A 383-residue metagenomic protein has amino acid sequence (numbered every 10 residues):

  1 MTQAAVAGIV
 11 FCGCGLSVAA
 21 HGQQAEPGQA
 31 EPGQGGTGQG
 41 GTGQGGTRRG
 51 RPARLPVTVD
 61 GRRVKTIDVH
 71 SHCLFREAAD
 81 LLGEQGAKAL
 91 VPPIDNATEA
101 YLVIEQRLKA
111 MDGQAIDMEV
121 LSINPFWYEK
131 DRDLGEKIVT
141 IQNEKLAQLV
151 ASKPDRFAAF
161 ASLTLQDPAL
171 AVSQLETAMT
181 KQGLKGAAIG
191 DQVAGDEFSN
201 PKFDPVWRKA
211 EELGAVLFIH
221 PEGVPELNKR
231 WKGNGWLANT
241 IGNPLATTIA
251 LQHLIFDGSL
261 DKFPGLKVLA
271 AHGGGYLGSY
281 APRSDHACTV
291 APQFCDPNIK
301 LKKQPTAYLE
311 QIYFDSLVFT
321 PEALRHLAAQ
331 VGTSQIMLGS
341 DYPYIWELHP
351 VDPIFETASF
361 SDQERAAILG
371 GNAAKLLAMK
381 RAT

Functional and structural regions predicted by a protein language model:
M1-A19, G45-K65, V69, F75-M118 (+7 more regions): Mid-to-C-terminal alpha-helical segments outside catalytic/metal-binding sites
G50, P56-V57, V150, M179-M337: Catalytic pocket-lining loop regions of alpha/beta-barrel enzymes, especially the amidohydrolase/enolase/GH5 lineages
A78-L82, L134, K229-K232, Y280-S284 (+3 more regions): Short aromatic-enriched loop/helix-cap "lid" or pocket-rim segments at secondary-structure transitions that line
V91-L102, Q106-D131, R156-T164, K185-I189: Divalent metal-dependent hydrolysis catalytic cores, especially in the metallo-beta-lactamase
A97-L102, Y128-K130, K137, L165-A171 (+4 more regions): Acidic-and-aromatic substrate-binding clefts and catalytic sites of carbohydrate-active enzymes
G135-N143, S199-V206: Charged helix-capping and loop-helix junction motifs
L165, P221-L227, Y342-Y344: Short glycine-enriched loops at secondary-structure junctions
